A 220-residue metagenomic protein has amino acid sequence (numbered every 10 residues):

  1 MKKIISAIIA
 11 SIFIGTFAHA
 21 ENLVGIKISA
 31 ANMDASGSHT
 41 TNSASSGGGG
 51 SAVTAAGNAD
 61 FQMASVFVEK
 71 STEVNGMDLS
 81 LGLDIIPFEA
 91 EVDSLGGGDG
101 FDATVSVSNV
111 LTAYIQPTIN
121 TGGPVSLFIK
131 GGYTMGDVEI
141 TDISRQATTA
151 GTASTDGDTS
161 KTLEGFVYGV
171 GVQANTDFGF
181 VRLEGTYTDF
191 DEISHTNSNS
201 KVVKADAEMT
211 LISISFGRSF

Functional and structural regions predicted by a protein language model:
K2, I9, F17-F220: Gram-negative outer-membrane beta-barrel domains
